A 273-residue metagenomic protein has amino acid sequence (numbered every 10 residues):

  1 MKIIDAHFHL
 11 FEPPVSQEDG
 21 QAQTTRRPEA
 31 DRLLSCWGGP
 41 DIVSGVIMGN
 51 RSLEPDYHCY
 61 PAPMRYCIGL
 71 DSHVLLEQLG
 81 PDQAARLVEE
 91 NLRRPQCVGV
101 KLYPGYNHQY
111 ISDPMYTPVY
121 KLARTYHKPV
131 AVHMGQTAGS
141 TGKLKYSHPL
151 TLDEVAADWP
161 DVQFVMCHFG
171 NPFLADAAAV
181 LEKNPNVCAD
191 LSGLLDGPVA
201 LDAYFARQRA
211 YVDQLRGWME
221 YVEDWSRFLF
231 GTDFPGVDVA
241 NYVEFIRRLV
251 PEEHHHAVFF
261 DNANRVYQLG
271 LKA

Functional and structural regions predicted by a protein language model:
M1-S44, R216-G217, Y221-L229, V237-A273: Mid-to-C-terminal alpha-helical segments outside catalytic/metal-binding sites
I3-F8, S44-I47, Y66-I68, V98-L102 (+4 more regions): Hydrophobic faces of well-ordered beta-strands that scaffold small-molecule active sites in alpha/beta enzyme cores
F11-P13, S52-P55, H73-L76, N107 (+4 more regions): Active-site environment of divalent metal-dependent phosphoester hydrolases
Q21-E54, M64-D71, V98-G99, F164: Divalent metal-dependent hydrolysis catalytic cores, especially in the metallo-beta-lactamase
E29-L33, S52-Y57, D82-L87, P149-L152 (+2 more regions): Alpha-helical scaffolding within the catalytic cores of extracellular/periplasmic polymer-degrading hydrolases
S52-Y146: Active-site gating/metal-coordination segments in enzymes
D113-L229: Catalytic pocket-lining loop regions of alpha/beta-barrel enzymes, especially the amidohydrolase/enolase/GH5 lineages
